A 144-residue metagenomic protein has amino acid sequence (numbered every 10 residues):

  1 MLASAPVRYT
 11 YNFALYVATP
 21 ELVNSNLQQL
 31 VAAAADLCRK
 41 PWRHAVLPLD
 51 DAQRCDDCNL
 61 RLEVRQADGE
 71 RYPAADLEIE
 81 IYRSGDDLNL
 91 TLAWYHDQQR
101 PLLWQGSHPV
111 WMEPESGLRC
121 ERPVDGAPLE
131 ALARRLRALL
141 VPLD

Functional and structural regions predicted by a protein language model:
L2-E78: Negatively charged, low-complexity tracts enriched in Asp/Glu with abundant Ser/Thr
K40, H44-P48, T91, P114 (+1 more regions): Generic marker of "main functional regions" within proteins
A67-R71, D86, Q99, W111: Generic "edge-of-domain/loop-turn" microfeature
L77-Q105: Short, conserved beta-strand/beta-arch hydrophobic-aromatic motifs that form part of recognition grooves or interface
S107-D144: Ampiphathic alpha-helical segments that act as solvent-exposed interaction surfaces
